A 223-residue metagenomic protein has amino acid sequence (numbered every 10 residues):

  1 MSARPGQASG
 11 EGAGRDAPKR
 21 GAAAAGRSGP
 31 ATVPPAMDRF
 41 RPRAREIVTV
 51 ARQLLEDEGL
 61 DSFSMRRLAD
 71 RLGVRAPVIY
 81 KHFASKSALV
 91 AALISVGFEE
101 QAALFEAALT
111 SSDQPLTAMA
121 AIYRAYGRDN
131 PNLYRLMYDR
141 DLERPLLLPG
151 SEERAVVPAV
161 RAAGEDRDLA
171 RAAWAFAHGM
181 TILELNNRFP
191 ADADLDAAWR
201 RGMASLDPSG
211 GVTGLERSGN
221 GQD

Functional and structural regions predicted by a protein language model:
M1-E58, M65-R71, A88-A91: Basic, helix-initiating cap at the start of DNA-binding domains
M1-G29, R154, G179-N187, V212-D223: C-terminal regulatory/oligomerization modules of transcriptional regulators
A3-G6, A125, D166-R188, D194-L206 (+1 more regions): Hydrophobic alpha-helical segments that form the core of small-molecule binding pockets and/or dimer interfaces
R41-R52, E56, D61-S62, G73 (+4 more regions): An amphipathic alpha-helix adjacent to DNA-recognition modules
P77-V78: Key DNA-contact positions within bacterial/archaeal DNA-binding proteins
A92, E106-L133, S151-V156, A170-A173: Hydrophobic alpha-helical connector segments
R124-L146, I182-P190: Amphipathic alpha-helical segments used for helix-helix packing
Y138-W174, A193-P208: Amphipathic alpha-helical packing segments from all-alpha helical-bundle domains
